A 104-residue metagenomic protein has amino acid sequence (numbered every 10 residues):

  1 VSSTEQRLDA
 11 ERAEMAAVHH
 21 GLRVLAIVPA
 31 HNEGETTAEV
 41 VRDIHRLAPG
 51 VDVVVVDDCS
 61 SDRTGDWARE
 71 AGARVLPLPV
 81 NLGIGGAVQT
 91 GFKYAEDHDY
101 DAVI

Functional and structural regions predicted by a protein language model:
V1-I104: Structured catalytic core of nucleotide-sugar glycosyltransferases
